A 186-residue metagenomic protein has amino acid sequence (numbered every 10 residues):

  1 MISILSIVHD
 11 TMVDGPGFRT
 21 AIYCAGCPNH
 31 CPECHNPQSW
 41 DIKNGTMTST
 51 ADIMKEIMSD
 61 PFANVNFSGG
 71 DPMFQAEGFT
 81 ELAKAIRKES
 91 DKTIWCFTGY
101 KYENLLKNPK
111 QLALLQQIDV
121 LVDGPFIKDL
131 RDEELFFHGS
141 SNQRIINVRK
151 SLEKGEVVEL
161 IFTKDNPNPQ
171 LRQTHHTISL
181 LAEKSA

Functional and structural regions predicted by a protein language model:
M1-Y23, P32, N36-I42, V157 (+2 more regions): N-terminal [4Fe-4S]-dependent radical SAM core
I2-L5, F18, N36-L114: Conserved Radical SAM active-site core
V8, T98, G124-P125, R149: Residues at the C-termini of beta-strands that transition into short coil/loop
Q75-I86, S90, R131-S179: P-loop/Walker A phosphate-binding loop and immediately adjacent motor/lid segment at beta-alpha junctions
L112-Q116, H138-G139: Short, conserved loop/helix-junction motifs that constitute active-site signature segments in enzyme catalytic cores
D119: Receiver (REC) domain switch/active-site residues of two-component response regulators
